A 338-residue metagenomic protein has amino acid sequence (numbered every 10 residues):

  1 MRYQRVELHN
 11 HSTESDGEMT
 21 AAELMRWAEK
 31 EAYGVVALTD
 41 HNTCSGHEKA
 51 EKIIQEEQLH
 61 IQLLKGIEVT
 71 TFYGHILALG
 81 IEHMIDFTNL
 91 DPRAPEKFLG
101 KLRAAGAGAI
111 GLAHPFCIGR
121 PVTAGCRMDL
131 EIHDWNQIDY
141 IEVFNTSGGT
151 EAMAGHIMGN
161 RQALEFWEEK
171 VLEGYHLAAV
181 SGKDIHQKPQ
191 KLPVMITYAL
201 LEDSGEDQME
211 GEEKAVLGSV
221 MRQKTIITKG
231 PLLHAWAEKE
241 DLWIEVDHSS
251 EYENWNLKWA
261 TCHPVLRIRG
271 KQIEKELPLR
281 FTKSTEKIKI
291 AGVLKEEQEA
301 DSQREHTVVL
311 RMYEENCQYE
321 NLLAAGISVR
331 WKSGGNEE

Functional and structural regions predicted by a protein language model:
M1-V122, V143-E151, G155-Q162, F166 (+3 more regions): A metal-dependent hydrolase metal-coordination microenvironment
M1-Y3, E23-L24, G174-A178, K183-E338: C-terminal functional module detector
E57-Q62, N136-Q137, Y175: A short helix-to-beta-strand connector/capping loop
G119-H133, Q187-L200: Substrate-binding cleft/loops of secretory-pathway carbohydrate-active enzymes
M128-T150, A199-K214: Structural recognition of alpha->loop->beta junctions
Q162-A178: Short, hydrophobic/aliphatic alpha-helical segments
